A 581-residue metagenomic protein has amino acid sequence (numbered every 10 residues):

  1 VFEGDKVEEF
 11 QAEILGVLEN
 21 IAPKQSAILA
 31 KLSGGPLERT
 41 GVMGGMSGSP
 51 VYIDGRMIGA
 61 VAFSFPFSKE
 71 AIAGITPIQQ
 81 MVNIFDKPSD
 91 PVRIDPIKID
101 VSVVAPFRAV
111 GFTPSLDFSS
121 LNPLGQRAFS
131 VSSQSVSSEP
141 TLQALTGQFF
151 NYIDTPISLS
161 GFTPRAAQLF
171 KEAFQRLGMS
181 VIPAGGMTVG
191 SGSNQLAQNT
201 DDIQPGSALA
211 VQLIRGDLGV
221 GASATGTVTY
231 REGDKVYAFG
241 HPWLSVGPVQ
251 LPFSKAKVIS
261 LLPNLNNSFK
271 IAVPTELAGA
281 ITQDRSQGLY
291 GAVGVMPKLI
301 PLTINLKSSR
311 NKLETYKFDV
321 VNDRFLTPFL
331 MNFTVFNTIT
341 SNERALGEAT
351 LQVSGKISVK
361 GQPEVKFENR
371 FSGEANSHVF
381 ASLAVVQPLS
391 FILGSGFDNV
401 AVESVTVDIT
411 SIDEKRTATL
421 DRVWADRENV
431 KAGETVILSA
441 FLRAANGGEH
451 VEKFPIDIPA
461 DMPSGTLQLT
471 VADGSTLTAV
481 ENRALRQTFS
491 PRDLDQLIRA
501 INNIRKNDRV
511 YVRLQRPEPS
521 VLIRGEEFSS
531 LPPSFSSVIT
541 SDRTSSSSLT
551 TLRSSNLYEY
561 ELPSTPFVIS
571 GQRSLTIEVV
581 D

Functional and structural regions predicted by a protein language model:
V1-D581: Terminal presequence/propeptide segments associated with secretion/organelle targeting and zymogen/polyprotein
